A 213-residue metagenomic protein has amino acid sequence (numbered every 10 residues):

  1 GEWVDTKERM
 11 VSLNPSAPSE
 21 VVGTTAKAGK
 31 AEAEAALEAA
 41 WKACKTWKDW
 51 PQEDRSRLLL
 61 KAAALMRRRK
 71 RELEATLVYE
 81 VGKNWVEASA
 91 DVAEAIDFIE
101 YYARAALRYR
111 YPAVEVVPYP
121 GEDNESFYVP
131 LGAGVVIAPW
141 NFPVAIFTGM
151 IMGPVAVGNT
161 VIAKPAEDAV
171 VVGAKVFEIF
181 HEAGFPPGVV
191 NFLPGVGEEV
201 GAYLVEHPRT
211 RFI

Functional and structural regions predicted by a protein language model:
G1-E2, E8-V11, E32, G121-E125 (+1 more regions): Generic recognition of flexible, low-complexity loop/linker segments
G1-V22, K42: Hydrophobic face of amphipathic alpha-helices that form TPR/SEL1-like repeat modules and related alpha-solenoid
W3, W47-W50, W140: Signature tryptophan residues that serve as conserved aromatic anchors
E8-P15, C44-P51, E125-P130, V176 (+1 more regions): Short charge-dense sequence patches
P18-Y111: Glycine-rich loop-to-alpha-helix module at the N-terminal edge of alpha/beta enzyme cores
V78, A106-I213: Rossmann-like NAD(P) dinucleotide-binding subdomain of oxidoreductase/dehydrogenase enzymes
